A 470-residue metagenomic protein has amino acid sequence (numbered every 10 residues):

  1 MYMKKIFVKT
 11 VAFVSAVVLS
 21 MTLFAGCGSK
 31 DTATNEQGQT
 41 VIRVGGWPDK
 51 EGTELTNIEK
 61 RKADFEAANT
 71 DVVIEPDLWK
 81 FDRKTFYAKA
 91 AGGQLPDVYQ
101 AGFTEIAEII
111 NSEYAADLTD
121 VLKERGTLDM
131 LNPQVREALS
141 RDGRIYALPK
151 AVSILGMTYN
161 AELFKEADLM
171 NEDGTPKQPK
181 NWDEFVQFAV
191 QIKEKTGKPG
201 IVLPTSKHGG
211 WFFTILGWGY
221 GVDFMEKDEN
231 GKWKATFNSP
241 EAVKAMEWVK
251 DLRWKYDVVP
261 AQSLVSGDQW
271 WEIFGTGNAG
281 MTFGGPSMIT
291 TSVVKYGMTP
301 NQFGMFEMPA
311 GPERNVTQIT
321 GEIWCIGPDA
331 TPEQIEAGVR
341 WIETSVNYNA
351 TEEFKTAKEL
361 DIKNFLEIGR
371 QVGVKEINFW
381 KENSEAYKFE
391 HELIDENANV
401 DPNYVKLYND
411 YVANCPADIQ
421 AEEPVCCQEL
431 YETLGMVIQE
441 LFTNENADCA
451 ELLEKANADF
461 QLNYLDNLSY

Functional and structural regions predicted by a protein language model:
Y2-S15, T22-S112, L122-T127, N171 (+3 more regions): Conserved N-terminal structural module of periplasmic/extracytoplasmic solute-binding proteins
Q39-I42, T70-V73, G93-D97, R144-I145 (+5 more regions): Loop/turn elements at helix/coil->beta-strand transitions in domains of secreted/extracellular proteins
G45-I58, E75-E137, P149-Y159, P176-V186 (+3 more regions): Ligand-binding clamshell of periplasmic/extracellular solute-binding protein-like
T53-K60, D64, F81, T85 (+20 more regions): Extracytoplasmic/secreted proteins, especially bacterial periplasmic and envelope-associated proteins
A67, L122-G126, S140-W211, D223-L264 (+5 more regions): Helix-loop-helix "hinge/cap" segment bordering the ligand-binding cleft or interdomain interface
F81-T85, L203, V222-K295, Q302-M308 (+2 more regions): Extracytoplasmic ligand-binding clamshell segments of periplasmic binding protein
I109-D117, P133, D142-R144, G219 (+1 more regions): Ligand-binding "clamshell"
M288-T299, E313-Q318, C325-E432: C-terminal lobe and pocket-closing loops of periplasmic/extracytoplasmic Venus-flytrap solute-binding proteins
